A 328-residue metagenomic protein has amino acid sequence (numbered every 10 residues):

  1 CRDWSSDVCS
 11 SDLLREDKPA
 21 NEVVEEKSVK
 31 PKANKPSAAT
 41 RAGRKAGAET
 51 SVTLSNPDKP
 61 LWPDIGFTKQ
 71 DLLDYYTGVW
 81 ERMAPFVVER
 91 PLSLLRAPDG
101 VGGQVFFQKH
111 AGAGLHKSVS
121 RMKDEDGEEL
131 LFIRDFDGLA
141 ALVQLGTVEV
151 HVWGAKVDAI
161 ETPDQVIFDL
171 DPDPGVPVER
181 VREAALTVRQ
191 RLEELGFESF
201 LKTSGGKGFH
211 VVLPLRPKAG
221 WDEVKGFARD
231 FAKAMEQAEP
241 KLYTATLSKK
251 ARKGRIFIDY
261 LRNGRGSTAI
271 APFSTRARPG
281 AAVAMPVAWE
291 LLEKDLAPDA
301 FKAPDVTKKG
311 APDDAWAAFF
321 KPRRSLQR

Functional and structural regions predicted by a protein language model:
C1-V8: Single conserved hydrophobic/aromatic residue that forms the stacking wall/gate of nucleotide- or nucleobase-binding
D17-L54, D314-R328: Acidic, low-complexity intrinsically disordered tails
P19, P31-K32, L195-T203, K218-A219 (+2 more regions): Flexible helix-coil linker/hinge segments at domain or subdomain boundaries
V52-E161: Active-site loop/lid in soluble adenylation, ligation, and acyl-transfer enzymes
L94-F106, G206-V212, R216, T244-F257: Beta-rich nucleic-acid/ligand-interaction surfaces
A111-G127, P177-E194, L213-L242, R262-P286: Helical (often loop-to-helix) elements that flank the catalytic cores of nucleotide-handling enzymes
L131-G205, P214-E223: Signature for HUH/AEP ssDNA processing cores
R278-R328: Long, low-complexity, charged/polar intrinsically disordered accessory regions
